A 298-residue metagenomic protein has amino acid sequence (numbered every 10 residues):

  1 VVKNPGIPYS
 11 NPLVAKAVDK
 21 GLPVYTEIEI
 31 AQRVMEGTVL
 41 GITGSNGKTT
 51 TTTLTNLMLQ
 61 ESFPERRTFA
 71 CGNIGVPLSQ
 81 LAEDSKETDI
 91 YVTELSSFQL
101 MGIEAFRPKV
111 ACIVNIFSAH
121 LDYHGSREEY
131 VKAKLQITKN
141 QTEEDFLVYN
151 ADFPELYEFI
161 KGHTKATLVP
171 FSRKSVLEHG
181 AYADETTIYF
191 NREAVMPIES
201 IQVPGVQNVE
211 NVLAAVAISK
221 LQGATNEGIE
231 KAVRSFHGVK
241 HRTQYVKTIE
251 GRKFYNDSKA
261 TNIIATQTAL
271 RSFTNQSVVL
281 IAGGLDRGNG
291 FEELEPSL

Functional and structural regions predicted by a protein language model:
P5-A151, E155-T167, Q276: Phosphate-binding loop of NTP-binding sites
Y25-I30, C71, K165-A183, E230-R234 (+1 more regions): Beta-strand->loop->alpha-helix junctions that form or flank phosphate-binding loops in nucleotide-handling enzymes
V34, P77-L78, E178, F236 (+1 more regions): Generic structural signal for helix capping and beta-alpha/helix-loop junctions
S45, N73, R173, G283-L285: Cofactor-binding loop segments of dinucleotide-utilizing enzymes, especially the Rossmann-like FAD- and NAD(P)+-binding
S97, G125, T186, R192-E193 (+2 more regions): Residue-level detection of beta-strand-connecting loop/turn positions
G180-M196, V239-V246: Acidic-glycine-rich active-site phosphate/pyrophosphate-binding loop
I198-L298: Nucleotide phosphate-binding/pyrophosphate-handling subdomain across enzymes that bind or process nucleotide phosphates
